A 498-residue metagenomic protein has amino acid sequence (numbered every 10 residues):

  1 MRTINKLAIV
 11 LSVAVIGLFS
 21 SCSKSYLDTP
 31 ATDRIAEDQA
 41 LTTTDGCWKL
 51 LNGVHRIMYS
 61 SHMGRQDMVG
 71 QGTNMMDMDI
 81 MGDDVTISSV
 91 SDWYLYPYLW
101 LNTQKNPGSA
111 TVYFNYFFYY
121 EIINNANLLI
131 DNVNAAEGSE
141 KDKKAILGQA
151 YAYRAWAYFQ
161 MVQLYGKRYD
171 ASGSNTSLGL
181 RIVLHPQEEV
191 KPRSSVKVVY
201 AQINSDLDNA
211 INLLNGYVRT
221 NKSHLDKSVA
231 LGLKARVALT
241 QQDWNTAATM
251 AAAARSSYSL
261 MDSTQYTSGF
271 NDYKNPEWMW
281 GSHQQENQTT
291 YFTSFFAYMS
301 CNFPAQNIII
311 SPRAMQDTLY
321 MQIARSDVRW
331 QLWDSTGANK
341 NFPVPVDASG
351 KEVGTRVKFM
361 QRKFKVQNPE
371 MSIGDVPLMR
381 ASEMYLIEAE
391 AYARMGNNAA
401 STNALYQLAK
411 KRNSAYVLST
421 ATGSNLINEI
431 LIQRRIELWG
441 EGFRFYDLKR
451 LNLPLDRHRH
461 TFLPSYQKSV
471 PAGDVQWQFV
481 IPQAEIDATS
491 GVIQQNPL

Functional and structural regions predicted by a protein language model:
R2-T3, I16-T42, I203, A235 (+1 more regions): Bacterial Sec-dependent N-terminal signal peptides
C22-M76, A251, L319, I323 (+2 more regions): Membrane-proximal, proline-rich intrinsically disordered regions
D38, R65-S88, M161, K167-T176 (+2 more regions): Short, surface-exposed recognition loops and adjoining beta-strand edges that mediate ligand/DNA contacts, enriched
S91-L164, S194, N212-Y217, M371-V376 (+1 more regions): Conserved, well-structured interaction surfaces
A248-A381, S414, I427-E429, E437 (+5 more regions): Hydrophobic-face positions in mid-chain alpha helices that act as interaction patches
